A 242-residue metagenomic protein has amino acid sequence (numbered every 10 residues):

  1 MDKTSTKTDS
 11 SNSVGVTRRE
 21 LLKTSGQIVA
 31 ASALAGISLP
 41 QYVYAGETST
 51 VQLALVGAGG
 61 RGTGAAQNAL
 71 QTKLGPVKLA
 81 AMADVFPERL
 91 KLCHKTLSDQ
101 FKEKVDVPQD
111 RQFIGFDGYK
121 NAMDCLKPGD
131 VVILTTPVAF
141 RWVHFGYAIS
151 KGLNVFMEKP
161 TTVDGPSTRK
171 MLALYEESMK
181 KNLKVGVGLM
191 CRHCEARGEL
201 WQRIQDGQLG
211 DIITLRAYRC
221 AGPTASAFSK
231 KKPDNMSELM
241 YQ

Functional and structural regions predicted by a protein language model:
M1-V16: N-terminal secretory signal peptides
I28-K102: N-terminal Rossmann-like dinucleotide-binding module
S49-V51, G75-K78, Q109-D110, K127-V132 (+3 more regions): Loop/turn elements at helix/coil->beta-strand transitions in domains of secreted/extracellular proteins
G57-G62, K180-G186, C191-Q242: Predominantly a Rossmann-like dinucleotide-binding segment in NAD(P)-dependent oxidoreductases
Q100-L134: A structured beta-alpha segment of the ubiquitous adenosine-cofactor-binding alpha/beta core
V138, W142-H193, G207: Beta-strand-loop-alpha-helix segment that lines the small-molecule cofactor/substrate pocket of alpha/beta enzymes
